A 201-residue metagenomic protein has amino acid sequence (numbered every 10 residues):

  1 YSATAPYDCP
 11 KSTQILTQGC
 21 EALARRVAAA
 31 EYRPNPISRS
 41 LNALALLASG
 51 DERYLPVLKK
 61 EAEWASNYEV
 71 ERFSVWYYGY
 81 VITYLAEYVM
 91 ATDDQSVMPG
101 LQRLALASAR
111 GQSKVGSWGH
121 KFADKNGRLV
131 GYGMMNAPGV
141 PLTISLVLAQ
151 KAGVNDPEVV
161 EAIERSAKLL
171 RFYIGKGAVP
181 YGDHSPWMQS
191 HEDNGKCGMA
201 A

Functional and structural regions predicted by a protein language model:
Y1-A201: Preference for long, amphipathic alpha-helical scaffolds in soluble/luminal domains and all-alpha bundles
